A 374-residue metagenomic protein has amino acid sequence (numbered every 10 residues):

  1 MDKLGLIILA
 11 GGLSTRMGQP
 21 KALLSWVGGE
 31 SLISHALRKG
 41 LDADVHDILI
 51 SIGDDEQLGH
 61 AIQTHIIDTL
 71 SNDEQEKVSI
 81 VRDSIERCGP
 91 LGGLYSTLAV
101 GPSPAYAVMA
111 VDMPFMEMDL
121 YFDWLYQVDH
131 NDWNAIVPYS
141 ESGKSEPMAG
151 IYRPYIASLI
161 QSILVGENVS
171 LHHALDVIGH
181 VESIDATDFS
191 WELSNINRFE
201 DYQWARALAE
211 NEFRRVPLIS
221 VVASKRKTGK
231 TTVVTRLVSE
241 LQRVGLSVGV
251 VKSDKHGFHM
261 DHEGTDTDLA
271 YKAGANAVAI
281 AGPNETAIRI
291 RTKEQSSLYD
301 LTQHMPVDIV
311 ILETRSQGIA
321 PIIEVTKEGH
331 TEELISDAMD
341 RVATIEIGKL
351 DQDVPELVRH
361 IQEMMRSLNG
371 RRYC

Functional and structural regions predicted by a protein language model:
D2-N168, V177-W191, T265: Nucleotide and nucleotide-moiety/phosphate-recognizing core
L4, F213-H256: Walker A (P-loop) phosphate-binding motif
D55-T64, F258-M260, H330-L334: Short, charged/polar "capping" segments at the starts of alpha-helices and the immediately preceding loops
V169-R215: Conserved alpha/beta core of the MobA/IspD/sugar-nucleotide pyrophosphorylase nucleotidyltransferase superfamily
F213-R215, R243-V244, E263, A273 (+4 more regions): C-terminal accessory "lid"/substrate-recognition subdomains
V238-K293: N-terminal phosphate/diphosphate-binding loop that engages ATP/GTP or pyrophosphate donors across diverse enzyme folds
I290-Q317: Phosphate-binding/switch loop-helix module in NTP-utilizing enzymes
L312-Y373: Phosphate/Mg2+-binding loops and adjacent switch elements in nucleotide/diphosphate-handling enzyme cores
